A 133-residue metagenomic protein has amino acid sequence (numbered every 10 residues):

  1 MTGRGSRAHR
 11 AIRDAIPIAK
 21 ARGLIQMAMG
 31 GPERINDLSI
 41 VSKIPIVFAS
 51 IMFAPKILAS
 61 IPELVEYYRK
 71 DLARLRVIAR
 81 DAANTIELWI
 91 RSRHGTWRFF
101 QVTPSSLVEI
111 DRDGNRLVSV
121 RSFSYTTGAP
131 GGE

Functional and structural regions predicted by a protein language model:
M1-D14: Solvent-exposed, charged helical/coil patches that constitute nucleic-acid or partner-interaction surfaces
D14-M27, S39-S50: Active-site beta-strand-loop-beta-strand hairpin of nuclease catalytic cores that positions key catalytic residues
A28-M29, V77: Short, flexible, glycine/charge-rich loop motifs used to bind or transfer phosphoryl groups or to couple energy/partner
P32-I35: Short acidic/glycine-enriched loop/turn segments that link adjacent beta-strands
D37-S39, L88: Short beta-strand scaffold segments in enzyme catalytic cores
I44, S50-V65: Short beta-strand-loop-alpha-helix junction that forms the active-site gateway of nucleic-acid-processing nucleases
S60-A82, E87: Short, charged, amphipathic alpha-helix that recurs within catalytic cores of restriction-modification and other
R80-E133: Domain-level recognition of nuclease-like catalytic cores that cleave nucleotide substrates
